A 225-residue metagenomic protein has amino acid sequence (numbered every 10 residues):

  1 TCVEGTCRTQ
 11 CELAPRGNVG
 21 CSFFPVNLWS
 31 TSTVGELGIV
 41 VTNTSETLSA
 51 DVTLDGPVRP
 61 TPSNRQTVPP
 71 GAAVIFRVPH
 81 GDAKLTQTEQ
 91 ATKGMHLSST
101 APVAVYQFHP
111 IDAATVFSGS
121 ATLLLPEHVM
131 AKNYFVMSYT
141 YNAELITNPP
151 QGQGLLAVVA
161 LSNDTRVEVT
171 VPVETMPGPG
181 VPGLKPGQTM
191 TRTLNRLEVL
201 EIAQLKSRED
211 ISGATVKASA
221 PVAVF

Functional and structural regions predicted by a protein language model:
T6-S45, L54-G56, T61-F225: Conserved functional hotspot residues at active sites or interaction interfaces
